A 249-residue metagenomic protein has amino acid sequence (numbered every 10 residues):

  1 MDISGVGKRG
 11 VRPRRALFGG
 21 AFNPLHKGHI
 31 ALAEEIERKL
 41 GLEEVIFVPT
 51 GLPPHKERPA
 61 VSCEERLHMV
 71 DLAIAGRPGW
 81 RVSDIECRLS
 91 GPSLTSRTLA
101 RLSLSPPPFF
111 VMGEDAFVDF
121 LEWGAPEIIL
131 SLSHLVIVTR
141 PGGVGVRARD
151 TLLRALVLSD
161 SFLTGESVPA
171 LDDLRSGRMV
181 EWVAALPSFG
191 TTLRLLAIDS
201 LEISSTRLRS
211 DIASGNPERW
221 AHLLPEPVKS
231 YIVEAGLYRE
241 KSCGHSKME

Functional and structural regions predicted by a protein language model:
M1-E249: Nucleotidyltransferase catalytic core that binds NTPs
